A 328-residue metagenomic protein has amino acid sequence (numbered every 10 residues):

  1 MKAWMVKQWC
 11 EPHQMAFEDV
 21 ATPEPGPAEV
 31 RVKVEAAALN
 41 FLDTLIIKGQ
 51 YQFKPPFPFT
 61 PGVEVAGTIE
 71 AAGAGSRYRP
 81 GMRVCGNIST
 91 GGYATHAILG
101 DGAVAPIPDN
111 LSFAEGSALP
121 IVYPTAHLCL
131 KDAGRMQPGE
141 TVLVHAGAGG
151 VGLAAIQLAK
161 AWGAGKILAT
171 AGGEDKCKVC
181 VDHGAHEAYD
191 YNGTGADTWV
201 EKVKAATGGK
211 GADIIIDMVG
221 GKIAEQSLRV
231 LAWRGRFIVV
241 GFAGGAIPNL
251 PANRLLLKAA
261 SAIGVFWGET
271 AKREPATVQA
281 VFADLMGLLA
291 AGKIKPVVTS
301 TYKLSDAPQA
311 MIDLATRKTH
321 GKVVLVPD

Functional and structural regions predicted by a protein language model:
K2, A16, A21, K33 (+3 more regions): Residues located in well-ordered beta-strands
A21-A38, Q50-G91: Glycine-rich beta-strand-centered segment in the early N-terminal region that forms part of a ligand/cofactor-binding
K33-A36, L45, P56-P58, R83-A148: NAD(P)H dinucleotide-binding glycine-rich loop of Rossmann-like/cofactor-binding domains, especially the beta1-alpha1
S117-G193: Mid-domain Rossmann-like dinucleotide-binding core that forms the NAD(H)/NADP(H) cofactor-binding site
K160-I223, A276-A280: Adenosine-nucleotide cofactor-binding segment
A164, E174, C180, K222-I294 (+1 more regions): Glycine-rich phosphate-binding loop and adjacent beta-alpha segment of Rossmann(oid) nucleotide-cofactor-binding
M286, A291-S300, P308-D328: C-terminal capping/lid region of NAD(P)-dependent oxidoreductase domains
